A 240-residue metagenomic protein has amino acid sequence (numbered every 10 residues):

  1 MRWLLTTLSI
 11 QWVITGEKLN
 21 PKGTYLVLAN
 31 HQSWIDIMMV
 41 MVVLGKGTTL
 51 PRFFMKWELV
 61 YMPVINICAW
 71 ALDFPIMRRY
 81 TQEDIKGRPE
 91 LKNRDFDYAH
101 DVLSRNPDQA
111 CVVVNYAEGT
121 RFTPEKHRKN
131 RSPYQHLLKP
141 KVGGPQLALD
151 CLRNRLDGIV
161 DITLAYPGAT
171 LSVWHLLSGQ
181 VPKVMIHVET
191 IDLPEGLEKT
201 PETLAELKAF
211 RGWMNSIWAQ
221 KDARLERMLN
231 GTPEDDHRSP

Functional and structural regions predicted by a protein language model:
M1-Y25, M39: Membrane-anchoring hydrophobic helices of lipid-metabolizing enzymes
T6, Y25-R88: Catalytic core of membrane glycerolipid acyltransferases/transacylases, capturing the structured, soluble-facing
T15-G16, L28-H31, F54-E58, Y116-E118 (+1 more regions): Short His-Asn-centered micro-motif
K22-T24, T48-L50, D108-A110, L156: A general structural motif
Q32-D36, R94-D95, K139-G143: Short, glycine/acidic-rich beta->alpha junctions
V60-P75, Y80, P107-P201: A cross-family acyltransferase "interaction/gating" segment
L91-R105: A Trp-anchored, charged/polar loop motif used as the substrate-binding/catalytic surface of acyl/ester-handling
E198-P240: Accessory terminal regions of nucleic-acid processing enzymes
